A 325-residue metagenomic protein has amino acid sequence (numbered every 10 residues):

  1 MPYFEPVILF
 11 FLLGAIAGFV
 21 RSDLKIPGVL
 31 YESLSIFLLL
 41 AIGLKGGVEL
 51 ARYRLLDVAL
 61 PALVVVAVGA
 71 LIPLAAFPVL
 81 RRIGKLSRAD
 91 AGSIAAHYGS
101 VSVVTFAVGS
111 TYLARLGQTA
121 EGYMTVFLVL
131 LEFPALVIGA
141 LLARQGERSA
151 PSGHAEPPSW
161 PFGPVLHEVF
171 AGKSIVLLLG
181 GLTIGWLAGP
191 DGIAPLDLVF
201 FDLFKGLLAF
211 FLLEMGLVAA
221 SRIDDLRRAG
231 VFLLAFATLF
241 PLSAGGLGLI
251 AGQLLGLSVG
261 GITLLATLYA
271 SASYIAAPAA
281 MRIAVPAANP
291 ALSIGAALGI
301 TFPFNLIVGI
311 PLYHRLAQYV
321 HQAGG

Functional and structural regions predicted by a protein language model:
M1-I16, K25-G28, L55-L207, F211-M215 (+2 more regions): Alpha-helical transmembrane segments of multi-pass small-molecule/ion transporters
F19-I36, L50-R52: Membrane-interface helix-loop junction between the first two transmembrane segments
G43: Detector for conserved single-position "signature" residues within domains
L226-A235: Membrane-helix boundary/juxtamembrane motif in polytopic membrane proteins
